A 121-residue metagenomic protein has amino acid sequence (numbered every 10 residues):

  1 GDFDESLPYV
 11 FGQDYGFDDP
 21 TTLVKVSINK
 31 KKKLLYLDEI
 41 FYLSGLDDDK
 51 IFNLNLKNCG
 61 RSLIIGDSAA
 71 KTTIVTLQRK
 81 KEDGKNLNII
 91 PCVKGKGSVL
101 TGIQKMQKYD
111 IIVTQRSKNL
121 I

Functional and structural regions predicted by a protein language model:
G1-Q13: ATPase catalytic-site recognition across NTP-hydrolyzing enzymes
E5-L7, F17-P20, N58-G60, Q107: Short, well-ordered loop/turn elements at secondary-structure boundaries
F11-Q13, T21-K25: Oxyanion-binding "anion nests"
D14-G16, A69: Anionic group-transfer/hydrolysis microenvironments
V24, K30-I121: Mg2+-dependent endonuclease catalytic cores in nucleic-acid-processing enzymes, primarily RNase H-like
